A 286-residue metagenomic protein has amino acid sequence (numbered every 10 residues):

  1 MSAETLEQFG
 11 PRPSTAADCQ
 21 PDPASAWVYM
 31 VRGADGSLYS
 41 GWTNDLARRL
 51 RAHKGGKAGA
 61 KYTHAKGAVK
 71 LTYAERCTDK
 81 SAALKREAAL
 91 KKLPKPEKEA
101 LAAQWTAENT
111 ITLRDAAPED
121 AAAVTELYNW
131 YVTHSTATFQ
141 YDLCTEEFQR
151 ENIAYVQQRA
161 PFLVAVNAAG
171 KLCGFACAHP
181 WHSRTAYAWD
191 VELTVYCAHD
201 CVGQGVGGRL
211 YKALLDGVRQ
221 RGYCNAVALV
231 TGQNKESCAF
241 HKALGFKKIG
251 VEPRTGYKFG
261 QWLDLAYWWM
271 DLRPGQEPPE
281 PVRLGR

Functional and structural regions predicted by a protein language model:
M1-A60, H64-P96, A102-N109: GIY-YIG nuclease catalytic motif and its immediate N-terminal context
S37, A168-F175, E236, W262: Glycine-rich acetyl-CoA-binding "A-motif" of GNAT/NAT acetyltransferases
T112-V124: A short beta-loop-alpha structural element at the N-terminal edge of CoA-dependent acyl/N-acetyltransferase catalytic
T125-N152: Conserved GNAT-fold acetyl-CoA-binding loop/helix
L143-D200, Y211-K212, D271-R273: Acetyl-CoA-dependent GNAT
C177-P180, V227-V230, K242, K247-D264 (+1 more regions): Conserved catalytic-core motifs of GNAT/GCN5-like acyltransferases
G203-Q220, C238-A243: Conserved acetyl-CoA-binding loop-helix of GNAT-fold acetyltransferases
V218-V230: Conserved GNAT acetyl-CoA-binding A-motif
